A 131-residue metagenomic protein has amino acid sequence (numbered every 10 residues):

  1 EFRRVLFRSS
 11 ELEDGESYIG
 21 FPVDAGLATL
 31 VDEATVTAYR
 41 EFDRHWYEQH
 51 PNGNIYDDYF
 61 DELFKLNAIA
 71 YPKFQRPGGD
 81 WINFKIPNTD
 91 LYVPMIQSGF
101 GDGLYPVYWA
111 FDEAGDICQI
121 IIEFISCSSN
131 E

Functional and structural regions predicted by a protein language model:
E1-L6: Short, small-residue-biased leader/transition segments that mark boundaries at the very start of proteins
E11-E13: Charged low-complexity regulatory regions
T35, Y39-E131: Acidic, proline/glycine-rich low-complexity IDRs
